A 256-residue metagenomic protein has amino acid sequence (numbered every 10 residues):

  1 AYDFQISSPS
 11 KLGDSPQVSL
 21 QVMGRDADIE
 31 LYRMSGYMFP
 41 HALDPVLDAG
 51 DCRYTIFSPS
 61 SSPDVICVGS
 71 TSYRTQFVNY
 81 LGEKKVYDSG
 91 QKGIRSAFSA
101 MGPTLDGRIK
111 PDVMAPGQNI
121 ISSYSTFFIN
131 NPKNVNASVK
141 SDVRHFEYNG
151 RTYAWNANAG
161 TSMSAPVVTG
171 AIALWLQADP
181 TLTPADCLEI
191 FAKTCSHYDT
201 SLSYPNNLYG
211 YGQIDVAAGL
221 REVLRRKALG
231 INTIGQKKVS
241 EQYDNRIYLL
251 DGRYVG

Functional and structural regions predicted by a protein language model:
A1-R226: Loop-rich non-cytosolic ectodomains and luminal regions
A228-G256: C-terminal outer-membrane/trafficking sorting elements
